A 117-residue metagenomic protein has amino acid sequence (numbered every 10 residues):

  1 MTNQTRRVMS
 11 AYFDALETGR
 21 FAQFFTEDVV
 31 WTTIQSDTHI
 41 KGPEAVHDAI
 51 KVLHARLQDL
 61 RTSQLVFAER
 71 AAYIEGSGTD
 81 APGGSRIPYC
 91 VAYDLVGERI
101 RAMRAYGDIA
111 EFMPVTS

Functional and structural regions predicted by a protein language model:
M1-S117: C-terminal and inter-domain tail/linker signature
